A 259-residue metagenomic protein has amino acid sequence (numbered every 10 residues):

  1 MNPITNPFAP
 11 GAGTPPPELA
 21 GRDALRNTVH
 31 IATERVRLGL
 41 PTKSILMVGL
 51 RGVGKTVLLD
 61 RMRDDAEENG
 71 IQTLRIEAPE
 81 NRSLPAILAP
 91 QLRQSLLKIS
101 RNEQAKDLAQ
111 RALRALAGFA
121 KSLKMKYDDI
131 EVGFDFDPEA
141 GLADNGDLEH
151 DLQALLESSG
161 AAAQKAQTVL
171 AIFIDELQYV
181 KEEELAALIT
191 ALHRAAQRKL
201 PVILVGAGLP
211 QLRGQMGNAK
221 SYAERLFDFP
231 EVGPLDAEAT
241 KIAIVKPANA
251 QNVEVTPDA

Functional and structural regions predicted by a protein language model:
M1-K43, L108: A short, basic N-terminal segment
T28, L58-D65, I87-Q91, A187 (+4 more regions): Alpha-helical scaffold elements adjacent to nucleotide-binding pockets in ATP/GTP-utilizing enzyme cores
H30, Q153-E157, I189-T190: A short, noncatalytic alpha-helical element within ATPase nucleotide-binding/catalytic domains
P41-G49, V53, V57-L170, L200-V202: P-loop NTPase nucleotide-binding core
L46, G52, P79-S83, Q178-Y179 (+2 more regions): Conserved nucleotide-binding/hydrolysis micro-motifs of P-loop NTPases
Q164-I174, Q178-A187, A191-S221: Sensor-1/coupling segment of RecA-like P-loop NTPase cores
N218-P234: A short helix-turn-beta junction within AAA+ P-loop NTPase domains corresponding to the substrate/partner-engaging
V232-A259: Conserved small helical "lid"/interfacial subdomain of P-loop NTPases
